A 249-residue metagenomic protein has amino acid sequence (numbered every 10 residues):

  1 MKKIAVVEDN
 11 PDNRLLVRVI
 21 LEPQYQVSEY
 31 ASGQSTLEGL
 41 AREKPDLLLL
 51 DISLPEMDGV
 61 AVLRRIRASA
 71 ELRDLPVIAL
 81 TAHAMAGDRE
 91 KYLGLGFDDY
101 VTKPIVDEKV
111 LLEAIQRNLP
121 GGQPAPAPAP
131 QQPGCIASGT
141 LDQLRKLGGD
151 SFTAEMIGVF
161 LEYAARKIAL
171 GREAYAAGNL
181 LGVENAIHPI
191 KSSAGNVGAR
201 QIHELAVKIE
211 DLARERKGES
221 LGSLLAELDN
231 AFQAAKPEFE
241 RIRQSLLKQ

Functional and structural regions predicted by a protein language model:
K2, N10-D12, D99, V106-Q249: Two-component system phosphorelay core
N10-S28, E155: Two-component/phosphorelay signaling modules centered on CheY-like receiver
Y25-A31, S35, G39-L40: Short hydrophobic/Thr-rich beta-strand motif most characteristic of the beta2 strand and flanking loop of CheY-like
S32, D58-R64: Acidic catalytic/metal-coordinating carboxylates
D51, T81: Active-site residues of response regulator receiver
P55, R73, M85, P104: The feature encodes the CheY-like receiver
G59, L93-D99: As written
S69, A82-H83: Short, conserved "switch-loop" micro-motifs in signal-transduction and mechanochemical regulators
